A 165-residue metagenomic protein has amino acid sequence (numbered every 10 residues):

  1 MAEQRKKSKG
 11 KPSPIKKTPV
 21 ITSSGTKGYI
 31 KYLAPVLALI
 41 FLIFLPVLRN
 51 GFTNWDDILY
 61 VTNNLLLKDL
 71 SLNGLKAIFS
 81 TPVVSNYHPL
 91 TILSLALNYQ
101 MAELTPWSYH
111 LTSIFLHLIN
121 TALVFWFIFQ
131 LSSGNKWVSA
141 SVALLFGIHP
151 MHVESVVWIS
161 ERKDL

Functional and structural regions predicted by a protein language model:
A2-L165: Polytopic membrane enzymes that build or remodel cell-surface glycoconjugates and lipids
